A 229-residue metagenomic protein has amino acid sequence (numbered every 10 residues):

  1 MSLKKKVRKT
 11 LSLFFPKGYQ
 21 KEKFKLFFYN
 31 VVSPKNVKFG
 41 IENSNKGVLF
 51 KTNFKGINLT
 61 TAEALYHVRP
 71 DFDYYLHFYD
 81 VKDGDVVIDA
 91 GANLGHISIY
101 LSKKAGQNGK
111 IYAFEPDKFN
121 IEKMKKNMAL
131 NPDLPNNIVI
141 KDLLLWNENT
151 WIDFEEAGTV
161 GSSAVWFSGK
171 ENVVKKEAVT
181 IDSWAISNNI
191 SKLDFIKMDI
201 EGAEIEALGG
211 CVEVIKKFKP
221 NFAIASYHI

Functional and structural regions predicted by a protein language model:
M1-D117, E122-K123, P132-L134: S-adenosyl-L-methionine
K46-G47, K51-D80, P132-N136, K141-I190: Glycine-rich adenosyl-binding loop in Rossmann-like folds that engage adenosine-containing cofactors
V86, S183-I229: Conserved acidic-Pro-Pro-aromatic motif
I88, Y112, K141, E177 (+2 more regions): Conserved Rossmann-like nucleotide-binding pocket used by diverse enzymes that bind dinucleotide cofactors
A92, L143-N147, I200: Hydrophobic pocket-lining residues within nucleotide cofactor-binding pockets
L101, M124, M128, F154 (+1 more regions): Hydrophobic packing residues within well-ordered alpha-helices of enzyme cores
Q107, N131-N136, N189, I215-K219: Short helix-capping segments at alpha-helix termini
D117, N127, W146, H228: Residues in the short beta-alpha loop(s) of Rossmann-like NAD(P)-binding domains
